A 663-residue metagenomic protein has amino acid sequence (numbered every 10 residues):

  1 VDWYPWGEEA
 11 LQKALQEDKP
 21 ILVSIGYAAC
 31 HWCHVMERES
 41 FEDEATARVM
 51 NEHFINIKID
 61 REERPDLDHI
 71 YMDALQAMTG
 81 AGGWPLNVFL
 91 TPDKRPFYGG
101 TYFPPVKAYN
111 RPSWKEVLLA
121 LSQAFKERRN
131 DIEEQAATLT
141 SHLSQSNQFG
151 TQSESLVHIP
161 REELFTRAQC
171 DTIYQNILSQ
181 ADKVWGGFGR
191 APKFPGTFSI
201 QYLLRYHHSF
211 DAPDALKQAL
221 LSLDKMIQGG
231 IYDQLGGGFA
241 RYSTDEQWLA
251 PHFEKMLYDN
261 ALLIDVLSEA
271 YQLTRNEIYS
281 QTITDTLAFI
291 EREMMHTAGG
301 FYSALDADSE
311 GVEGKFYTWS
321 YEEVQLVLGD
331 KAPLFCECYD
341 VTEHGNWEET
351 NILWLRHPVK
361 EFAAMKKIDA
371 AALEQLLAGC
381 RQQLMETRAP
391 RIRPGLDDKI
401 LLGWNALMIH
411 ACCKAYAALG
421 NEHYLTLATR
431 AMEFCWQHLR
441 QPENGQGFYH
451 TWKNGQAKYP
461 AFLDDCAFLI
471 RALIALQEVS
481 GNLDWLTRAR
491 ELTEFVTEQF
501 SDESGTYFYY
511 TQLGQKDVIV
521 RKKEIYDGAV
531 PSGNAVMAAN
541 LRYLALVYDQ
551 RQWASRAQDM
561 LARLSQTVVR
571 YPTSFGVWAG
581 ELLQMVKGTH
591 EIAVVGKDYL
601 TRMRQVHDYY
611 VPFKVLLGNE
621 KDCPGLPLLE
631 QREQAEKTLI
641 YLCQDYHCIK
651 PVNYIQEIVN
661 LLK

Functional and structural regions predicted by a protein language model:
V1-A411, A415-A418, D517, L561-K663: Replace the tail clause
Y206-F210, A270-I278, A415-E422, L476-L483 (+1 more regions): Inter-helical turn/loop segments and adjacent helix faces that build the functional surface of alpha-helical bundle
K225-Y232, R430-Q441: Glycine-rich, acidic and aromatic/proline-enriched surface loops and short helix-turn segments that act as binding
Y279, Y424, A457-P460: Catalytic nucleophile-loop/oxyanion-hole region of alpha/beta-hydrolase and closely related hydrolase-like folds
R292-M295, E443-A467, I474-P624: Long, polar/charge-rich, low-hydrophobicity segments
E386, P390, K414-A418, F434-Q441 (+3 more regions): Conserved helix-loop functional segments at active or binding sites
